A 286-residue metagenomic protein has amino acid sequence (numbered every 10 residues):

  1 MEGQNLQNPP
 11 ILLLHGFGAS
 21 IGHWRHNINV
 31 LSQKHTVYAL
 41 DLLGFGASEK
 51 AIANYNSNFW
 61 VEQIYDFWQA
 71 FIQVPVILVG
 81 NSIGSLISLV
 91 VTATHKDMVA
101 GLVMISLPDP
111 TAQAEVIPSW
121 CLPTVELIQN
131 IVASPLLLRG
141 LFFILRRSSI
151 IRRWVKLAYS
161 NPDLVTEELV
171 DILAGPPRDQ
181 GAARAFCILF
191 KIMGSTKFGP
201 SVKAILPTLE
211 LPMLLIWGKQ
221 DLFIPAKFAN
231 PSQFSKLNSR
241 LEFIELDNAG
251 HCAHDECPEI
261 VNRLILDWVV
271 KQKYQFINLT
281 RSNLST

Functional and structural regions predicted by a protein language model:
E2-E49, Q275: Conserved HGGG/HGGXW glycine-rich cap/lid loop of the alpha/beta-hydrolase fold
E2-N8, Y38-I83, T94-H95, W120-C121 (+2 more regions): Active-site loop/oxyanion-hole signature of alpha/beta-hydrolase fold enzymes
Q4, L141-T208: Conserved alpha/beta-hydrolase catalytic His-Asp/Glu region
A19-N29, A47-K50, I87, F198 (+2 more regions): Short N-terminal helix/helix-N-cap motif within the alpha/beta-hydrolase-1
Q73-S119: Conserved hydrolase catalytic core segment
A112-S160: Alpha-helical membrane-targeting segments
T208-A249: Conserved loop-alpha-helix segment in the C-terminal half of the alpha/beta-hydrolase fold that carries the catalytic
F234-T286: Catalytic active-site module of serine/aspartate enzymes centered on a nucleophile-bearing elbow/loop
